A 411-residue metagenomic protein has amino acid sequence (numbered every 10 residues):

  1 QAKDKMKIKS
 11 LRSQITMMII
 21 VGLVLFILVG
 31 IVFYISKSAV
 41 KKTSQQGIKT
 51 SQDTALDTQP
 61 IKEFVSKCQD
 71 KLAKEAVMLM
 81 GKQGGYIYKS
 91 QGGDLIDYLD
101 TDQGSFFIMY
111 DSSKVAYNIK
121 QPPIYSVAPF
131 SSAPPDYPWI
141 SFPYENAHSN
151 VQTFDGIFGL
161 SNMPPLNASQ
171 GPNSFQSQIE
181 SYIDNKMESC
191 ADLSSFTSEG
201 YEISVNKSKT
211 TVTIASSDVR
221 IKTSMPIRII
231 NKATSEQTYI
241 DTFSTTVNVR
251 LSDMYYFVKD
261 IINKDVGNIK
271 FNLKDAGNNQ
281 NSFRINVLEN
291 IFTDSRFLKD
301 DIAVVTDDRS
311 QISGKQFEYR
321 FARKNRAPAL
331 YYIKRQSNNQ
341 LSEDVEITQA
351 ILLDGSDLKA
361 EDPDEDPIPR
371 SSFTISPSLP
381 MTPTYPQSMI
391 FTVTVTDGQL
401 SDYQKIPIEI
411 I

Functional and structural regions predicted by a protein language model:
Q1-R12: N-terminal leader/signal peptides at the extreme start of proteins
K7-I8, M17-Y332: Long, compositionally biased, intrinsically disordered regions
N325-K359, L400-I411: Extracellular interdomain linkers/hinges and stalk-like, low-complexity segments in secreted or single-pass
L330-R335, D366-P377: An extracellular/luminal cadherin ectodomain-centered signature
K359-R370, L400: Extracellular acidic loop/turn motifs
L379-M389: Solvent-exposed segments in extracellular or luminal domains encompassing
S388-T392, K405: Short, conserved beta-strand segments of beta-strand-rich sandwich/propeller modules, principally
V395-D397: Conserved structural position at the C-terminal beta-strand of extracellular beta-sandwich adhesion modules
